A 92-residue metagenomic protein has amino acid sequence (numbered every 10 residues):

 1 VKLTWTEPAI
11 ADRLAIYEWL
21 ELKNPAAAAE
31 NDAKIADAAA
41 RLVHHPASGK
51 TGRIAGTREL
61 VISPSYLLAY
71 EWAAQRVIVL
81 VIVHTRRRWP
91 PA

Functional and structural regions predicted by a protein language model:
V1-E30: Arg/Lys-rich, positively charged N-terminal/basic patches that mediate binding to nucleic acids
T4, A29, A36, L60-V61: PIN-domain endoribonuclease scaffold, especially VapC-family toxins
A9, I35, Y70: GIY-YIG nuclease signature motif recognition
R13, D32-A39: Short amphipathic alpha-helical/adjacent loop interface patches that line ligand and macromolecule-binding sites
L22-N24, P46-A55, R88-A92: Short, charge-rich, low-complexity interaction segments located in flexible loops at or near secondary-structure
A29, Y66-L67, E71-A92: Enriched for short, Lys/Arg-rich terminal
H44-V77: Basic/aromatic recognition patch in beta-strand/loop cores that engages polyanionic ligands
